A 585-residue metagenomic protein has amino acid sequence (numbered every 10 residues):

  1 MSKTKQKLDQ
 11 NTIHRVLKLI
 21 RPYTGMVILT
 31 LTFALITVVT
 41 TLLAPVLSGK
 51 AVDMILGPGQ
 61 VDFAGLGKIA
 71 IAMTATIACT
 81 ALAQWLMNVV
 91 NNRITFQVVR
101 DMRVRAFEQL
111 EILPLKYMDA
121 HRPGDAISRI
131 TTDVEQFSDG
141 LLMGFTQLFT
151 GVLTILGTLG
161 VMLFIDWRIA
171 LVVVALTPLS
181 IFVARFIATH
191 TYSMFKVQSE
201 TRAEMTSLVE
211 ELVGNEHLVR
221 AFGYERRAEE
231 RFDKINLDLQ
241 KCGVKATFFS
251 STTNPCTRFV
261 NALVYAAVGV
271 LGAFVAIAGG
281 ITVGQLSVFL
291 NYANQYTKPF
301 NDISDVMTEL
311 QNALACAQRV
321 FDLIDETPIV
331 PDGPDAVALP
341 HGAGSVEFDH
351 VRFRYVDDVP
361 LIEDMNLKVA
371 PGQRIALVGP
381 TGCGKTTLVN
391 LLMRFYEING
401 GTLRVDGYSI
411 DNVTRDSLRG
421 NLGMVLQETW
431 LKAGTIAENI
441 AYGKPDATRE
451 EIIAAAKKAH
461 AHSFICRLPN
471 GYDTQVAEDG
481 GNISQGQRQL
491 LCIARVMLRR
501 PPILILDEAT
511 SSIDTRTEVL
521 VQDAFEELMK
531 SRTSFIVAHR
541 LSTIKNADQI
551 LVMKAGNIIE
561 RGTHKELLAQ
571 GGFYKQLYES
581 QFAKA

Functional and structural regions predicted by a protein language model:
S2-Q6, F96, V104-S128, T132-V134 (+7 more regions): Short intracellular "coupling" helices and adjacent cytoplasmic loop segments at the cytosolic face of multi-pass
T12, I20-Y23, V52, M87 (+4 more regions): Juxtamembrane loop-to-helix connectors within ABC transporter transmembrane domains
L17, P22, L115-K116, T132-L141 (+8 more regions): An intracellular "coupling" helix at the cytosolic face of ABC transporter transmembrane type-1 domains
V27-L86, F164-R168, G279-V283: Transmembrane helix-loop-helix hairpins at lipid-water interfaces of multipass membrane proteins, especially the type-1
I36-T40, A44, T74, A78-T95 (+5 more regions): Hydrophobic alpha-helical membrane-associated segments
L43-P45, G49, A78-L82, G144-A188 (+1 more regions): A hydrophobic transmembrane-helix motif
Y224, F248, Q295-L323: Cytosolic ends of transmembrane helices, especially the final helix of ABC transmembrane type-1 domains
D325, D332-G333, L339-A585: ABC-type nucleotide-binding domain
